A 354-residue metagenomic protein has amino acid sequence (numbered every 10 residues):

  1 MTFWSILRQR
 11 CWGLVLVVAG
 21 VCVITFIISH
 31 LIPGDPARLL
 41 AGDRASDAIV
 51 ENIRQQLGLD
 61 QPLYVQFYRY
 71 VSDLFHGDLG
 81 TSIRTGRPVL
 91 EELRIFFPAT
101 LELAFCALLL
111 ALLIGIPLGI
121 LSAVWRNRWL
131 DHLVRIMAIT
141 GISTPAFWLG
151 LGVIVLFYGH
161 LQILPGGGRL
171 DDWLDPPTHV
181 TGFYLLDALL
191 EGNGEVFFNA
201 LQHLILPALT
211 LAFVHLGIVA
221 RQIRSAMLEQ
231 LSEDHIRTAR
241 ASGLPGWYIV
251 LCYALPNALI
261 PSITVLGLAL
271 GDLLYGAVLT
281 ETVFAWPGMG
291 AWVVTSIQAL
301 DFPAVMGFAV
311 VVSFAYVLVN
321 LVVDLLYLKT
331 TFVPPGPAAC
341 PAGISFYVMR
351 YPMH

Functional and structural regions predicted by a protein language model:
M1-D60, L90, R94, L121 (+2 more regions): N-terminal signal-anchor/first transmembrane alpha helix
T2-I6, F97-L130, P176-C340, H354: Alpha-helical transmembrane segments of integral membrane proteins, especially multi-pass inner/plasma-membrane
F3, D60-I116: An internal, D/E-rich "acidic patch" concept
V17-Y68, F157-V196: Hydrophobic alpha-helical transmembrane segments of membrane transport/permease proteins and related membrane-embedded
I24, I28, L118, S122 (+4 more regions): Alpha-helical membrane-inserting segments
F96, T100, I136-S143, G152 (+1 more regions): Residue-level signal for discrete positions within transmembrane alpha-helices of multi-pass small-molecule
G141-L149, N193, A200: A hydrophobic, multi-pass inner-membrane permease signature
